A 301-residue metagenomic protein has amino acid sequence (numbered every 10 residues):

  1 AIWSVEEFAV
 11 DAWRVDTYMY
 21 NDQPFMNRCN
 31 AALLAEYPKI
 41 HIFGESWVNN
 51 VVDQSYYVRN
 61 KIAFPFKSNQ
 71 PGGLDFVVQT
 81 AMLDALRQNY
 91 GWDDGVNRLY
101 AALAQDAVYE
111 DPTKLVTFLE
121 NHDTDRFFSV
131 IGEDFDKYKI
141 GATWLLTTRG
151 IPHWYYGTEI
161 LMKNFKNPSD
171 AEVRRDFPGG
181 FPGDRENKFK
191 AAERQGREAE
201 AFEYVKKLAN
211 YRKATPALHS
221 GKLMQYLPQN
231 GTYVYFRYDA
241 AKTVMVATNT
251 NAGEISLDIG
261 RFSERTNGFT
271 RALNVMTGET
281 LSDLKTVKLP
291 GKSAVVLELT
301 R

Functional and structural regions predicted by a protein language model:
A1-Q23, T117, N121: Active-site groove signature of glycoside hydrolases
E6, T17-E110, E133-F135, W144 (+5 more regions): Active-site-proximal helices and loops of the catalytic beta/alpha 8
P112-E133: Active-site clefts of carbohydrate-active enzymes
A142-L145, R149-K163: Substrate-binding cleft of secreted/luminal carbohydrate-active enzymes
G221-A241: Surface beta-strand/loop "capping" patches
A247-N251: Asparagine-centered strand-capping/turn motif at beta-strand->loop junctions
F262-T277: Solvent-exposed beta-hairpin/edge-strand motifs
S282-R301: C-terminal beta-strand-rich structural cap/linker in extracellular carbohydrate-active enzymes
